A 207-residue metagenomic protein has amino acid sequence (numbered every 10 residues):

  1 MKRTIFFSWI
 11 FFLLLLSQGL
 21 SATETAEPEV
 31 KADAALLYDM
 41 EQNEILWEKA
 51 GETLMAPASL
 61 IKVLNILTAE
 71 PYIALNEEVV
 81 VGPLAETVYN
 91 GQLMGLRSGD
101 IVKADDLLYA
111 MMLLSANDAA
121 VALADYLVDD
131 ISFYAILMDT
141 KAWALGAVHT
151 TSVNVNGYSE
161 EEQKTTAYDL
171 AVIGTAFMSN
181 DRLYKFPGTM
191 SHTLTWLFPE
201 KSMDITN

Functional and structural regions predicted by a protein language model:
R3-T23: Sec-dependent N-terminal signal peptides of Gram-positive bacterial secreted proteins and lipoproteins
A22-Y168, V172-D181: Active-site-adjacent loops and short helices of periplasmic peptidoglycan-processing enzymes
D169, G174-N207: Extracytoplasmic
